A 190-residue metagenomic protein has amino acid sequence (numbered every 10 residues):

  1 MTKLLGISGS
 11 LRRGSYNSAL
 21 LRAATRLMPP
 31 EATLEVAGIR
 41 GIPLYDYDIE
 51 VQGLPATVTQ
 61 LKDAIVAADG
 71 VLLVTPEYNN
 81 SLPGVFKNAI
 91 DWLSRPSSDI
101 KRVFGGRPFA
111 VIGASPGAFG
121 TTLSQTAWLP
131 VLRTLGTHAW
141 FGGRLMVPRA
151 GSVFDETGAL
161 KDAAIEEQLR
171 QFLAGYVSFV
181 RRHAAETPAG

Functional and structural regions predicted by a protein language model:
T2-A32: N-terminal beta1-alpha1 ligand-phosphate binding loop
L5, H138-G190: Glycine-rich phosphate/pyrophosphate-binding loop and the adjoining helix
P29-E35, T137-H138: A generic structural motif
E35-L44, R144-G151: Short connector loops at secondary-structure junctions
I39-A56, F154: N-terminal beta-loop-helix "entrance" segment that forms/cooperates in small-molecule cofactor or anionic ligand
G53-G136: Helix-loop-strand module that forms the ligand-binding subsite of alpha/beta enzymes
